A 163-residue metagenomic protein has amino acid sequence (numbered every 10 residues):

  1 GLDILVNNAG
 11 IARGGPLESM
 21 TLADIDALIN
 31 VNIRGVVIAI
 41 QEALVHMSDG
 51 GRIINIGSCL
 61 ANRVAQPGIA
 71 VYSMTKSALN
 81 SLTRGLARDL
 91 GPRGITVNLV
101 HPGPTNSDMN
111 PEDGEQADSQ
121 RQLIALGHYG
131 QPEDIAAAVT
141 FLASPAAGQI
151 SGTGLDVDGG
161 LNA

Functional and structural regions predicted by a protein language model:
P16-L17, D24-I29, Q120: Substrate-binding pocket helix/loop in short-chain dehydrogenase/reductase
M20, V64-S73, G85: Active-site loop-to-helix junction immediately N-terminal to the catalytic Tyr of the SDR YXXXK motif in Rossmann-fold
I40, T75, T83: Active-site helix of classical SDR
V45-H46, R88-P92, G148: Alpha-helical segment proximal to the catalytic Tyr-Lys
S58: Residue(s) in the substrate-gating loop at a strand-loop-helix junction that position the organic substrate next
R63, T140, S151-A163: Short C-terminal tail/terminal secondary-structure segment of NAD(P)H-dependent dehydrogenase/reductase domains
I124-I135, A146: A conserved structural motif in NAD(P)-dependent oxidoreductases
